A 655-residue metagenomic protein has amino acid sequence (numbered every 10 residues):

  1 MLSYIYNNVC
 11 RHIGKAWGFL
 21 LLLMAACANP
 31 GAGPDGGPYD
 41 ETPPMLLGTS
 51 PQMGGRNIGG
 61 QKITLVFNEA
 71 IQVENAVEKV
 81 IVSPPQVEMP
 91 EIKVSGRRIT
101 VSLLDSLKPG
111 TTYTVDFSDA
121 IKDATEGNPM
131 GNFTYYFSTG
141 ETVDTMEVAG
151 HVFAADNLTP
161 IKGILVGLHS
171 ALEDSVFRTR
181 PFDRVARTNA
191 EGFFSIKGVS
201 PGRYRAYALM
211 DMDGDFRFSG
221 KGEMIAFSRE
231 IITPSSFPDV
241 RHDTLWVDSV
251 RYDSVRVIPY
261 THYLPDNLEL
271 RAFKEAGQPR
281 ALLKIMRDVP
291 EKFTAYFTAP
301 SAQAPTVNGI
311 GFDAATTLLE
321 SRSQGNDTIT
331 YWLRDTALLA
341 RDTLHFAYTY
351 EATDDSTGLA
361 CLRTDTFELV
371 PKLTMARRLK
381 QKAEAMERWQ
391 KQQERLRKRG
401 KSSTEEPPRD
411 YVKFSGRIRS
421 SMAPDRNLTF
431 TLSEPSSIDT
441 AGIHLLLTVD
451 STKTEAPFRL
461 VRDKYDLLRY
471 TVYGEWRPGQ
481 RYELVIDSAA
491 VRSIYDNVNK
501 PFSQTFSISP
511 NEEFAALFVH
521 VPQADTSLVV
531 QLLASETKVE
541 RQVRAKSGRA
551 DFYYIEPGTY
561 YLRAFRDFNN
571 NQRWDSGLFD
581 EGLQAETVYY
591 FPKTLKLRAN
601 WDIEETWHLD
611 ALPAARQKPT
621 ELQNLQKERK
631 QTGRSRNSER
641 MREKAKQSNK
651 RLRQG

Functional and structural regions predicted by a protein language model:
L2-G655: N-terminal targeting or signal-anchor segments and their processing/structural boundaries
